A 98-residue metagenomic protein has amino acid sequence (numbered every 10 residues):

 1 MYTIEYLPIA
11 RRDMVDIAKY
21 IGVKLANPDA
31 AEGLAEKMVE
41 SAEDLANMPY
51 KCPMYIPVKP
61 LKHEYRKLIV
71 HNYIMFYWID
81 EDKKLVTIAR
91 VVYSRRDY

Functional and structural regions predicted by a protein language model:
M1-K37: Arg/Lys-rich, positively charged N-terminal/basic patches that mediate binding to nucleic acids
E5, G33, V39-E43, Y65-I69: PIN-domain endoribonuclease scaffold, especially VapC-family toxins
Y20, K37, S41-D44, M48: Solvent-exposed, amphipathic alpha-helical segments
G22-L25, A46, Y50, R96: Secondary-structure transition/hinge residues
L25, R66, V70-Y98: Enriched for short, Lys/Arg-rich terminal
P28-V39, I56-H63, I79, R95: Residue-level signal for alpha-helical context at structural boundaries
E43-L68: A short, surface-exposed loop/turn module that caps and links secondary-structure elements
